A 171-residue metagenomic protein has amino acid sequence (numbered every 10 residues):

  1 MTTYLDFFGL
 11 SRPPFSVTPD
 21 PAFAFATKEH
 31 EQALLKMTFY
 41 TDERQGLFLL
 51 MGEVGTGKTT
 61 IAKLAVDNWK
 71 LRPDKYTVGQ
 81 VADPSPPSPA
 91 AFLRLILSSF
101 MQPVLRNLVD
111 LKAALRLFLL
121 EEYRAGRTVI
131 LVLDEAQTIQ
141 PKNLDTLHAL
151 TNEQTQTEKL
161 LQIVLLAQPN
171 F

Functional and structural regions predicted by a protein language model:
M1-R44: A short, basic N-terminal segment
L10-V17, P87-R106: Conserved NTP-binding/hydrolysis module of P-loop NTPases
E43-L64: Walker A/P-loop nucleotide-binding motif
L47-M51, Q80, V132: Short hydrophobic/aromatic beta-strand immediately N-terminal to the Walker A/P-loop
N68-V78, M101-P103, T155: Post-Walker A helix-loop "phosphate-sensing" segment adjacent to the P-loop in P-loop NTPases
K70-L95: AAA+/P-loop NTPase substrate/partner-engagement loops
S98-Y123: Central P-loop NTPase core of STAND/AAA+ ATPases
R116-L120, R124-L165: Conserved Walker B catalytic segment
